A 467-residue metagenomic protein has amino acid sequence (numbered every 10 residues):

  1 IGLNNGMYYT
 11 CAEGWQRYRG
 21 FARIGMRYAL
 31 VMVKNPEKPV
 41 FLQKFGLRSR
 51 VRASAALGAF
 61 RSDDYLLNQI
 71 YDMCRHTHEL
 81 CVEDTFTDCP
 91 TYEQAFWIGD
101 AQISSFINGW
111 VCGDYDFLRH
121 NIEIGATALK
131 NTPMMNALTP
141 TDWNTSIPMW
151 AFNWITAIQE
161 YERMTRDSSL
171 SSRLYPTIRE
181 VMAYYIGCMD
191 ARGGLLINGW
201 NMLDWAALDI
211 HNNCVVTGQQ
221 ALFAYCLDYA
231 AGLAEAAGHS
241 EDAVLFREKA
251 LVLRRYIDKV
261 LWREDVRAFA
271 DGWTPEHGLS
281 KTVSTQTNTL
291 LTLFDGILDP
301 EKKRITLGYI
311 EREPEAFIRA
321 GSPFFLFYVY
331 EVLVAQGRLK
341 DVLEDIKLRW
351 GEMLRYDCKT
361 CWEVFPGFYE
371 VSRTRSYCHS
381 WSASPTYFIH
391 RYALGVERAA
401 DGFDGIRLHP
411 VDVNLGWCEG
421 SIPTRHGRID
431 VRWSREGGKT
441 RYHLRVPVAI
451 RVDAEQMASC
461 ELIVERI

Functional and structural regions predicted by a protein language model:
I1-D88, D100, D116-F117, N121 (+6 more regions): Extracellular/oxidizing-compartment recognition motifs
I1-N4, C112-N212, L348-Y369: Helix-terminus loop motifs that line ligand-binding clefts
N5, C11-G14, E83-T85, T132-N153 (+3 more regions): The feature captures the catalytic groove of carbohydrate-active enzymes
A29-K34, G99-A128, I155-S168, Q286-I297 (+3 more regions): Alpha-helical support elements that line or immediately flank enzyme active sites and cofactor-binding pockets
P36-Q43, Y65-L67, W110-E123, L129 (+7 more regions): Structural helix-adjacent loops and short alpha-helical linkers that scaffold large soluble proteins
C74, S104, D167, F223 (+3 more regions): Conserved hydrophobic/aromatic pocket- or pore-lining residues that grip, position, or stack substrates in active sites
A236, R255, K340-I467: Non-catalytic C-terminal accessory modules of carbohydrate-active enzymes
S280-T374: Extracellular polysaccharide-recognition and catalytic grooves
